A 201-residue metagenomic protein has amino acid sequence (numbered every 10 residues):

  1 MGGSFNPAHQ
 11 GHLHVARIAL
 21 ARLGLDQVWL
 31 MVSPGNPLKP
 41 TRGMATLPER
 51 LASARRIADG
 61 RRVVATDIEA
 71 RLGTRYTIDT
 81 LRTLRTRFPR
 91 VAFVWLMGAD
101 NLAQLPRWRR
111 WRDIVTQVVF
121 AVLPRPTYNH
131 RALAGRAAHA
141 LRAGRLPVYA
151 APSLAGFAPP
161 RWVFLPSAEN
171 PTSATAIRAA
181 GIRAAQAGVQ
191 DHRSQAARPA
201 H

Functional and structural regions predicted by a protein language model:
M1-H201: Nucleotidyltransferase catalytic core that binds NTPs
